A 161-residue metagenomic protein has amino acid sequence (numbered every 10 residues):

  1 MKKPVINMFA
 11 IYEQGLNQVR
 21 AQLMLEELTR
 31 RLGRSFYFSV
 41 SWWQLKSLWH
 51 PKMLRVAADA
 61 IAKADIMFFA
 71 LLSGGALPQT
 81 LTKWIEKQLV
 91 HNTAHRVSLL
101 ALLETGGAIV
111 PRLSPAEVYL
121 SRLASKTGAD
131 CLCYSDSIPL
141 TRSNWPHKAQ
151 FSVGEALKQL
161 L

Functional and structural regions predicted by a protein language model:
M1-T29: A short, flexible N-terminal coil/short beta segment enriched in small residues
A10-I11, W43-Q44, M67-L72, L100-E104: Conserved beta-strand segments of the P-loop GTPase G domain that flank and frequently precede/overlap
G15-N17, S47-W49, F69-P78, T105-V110: Short acidic, S/G/P-rich loop/turn micro-motifs used as interaction or catalytic elements
E27-F36, A124-K126: Short helix-loop-beta junction
R31-L48: A short beta-strand-loop structural module common to alpha/beta enzyme folds
W84-K126: Ser/Thr/Gly-rich flexible loops in soluble cytosolic domains mediating phosphotransfer, phosphorylation
R122-L161: Glycine-rich, aromatic-bearing surface loops/beta-hairpins
